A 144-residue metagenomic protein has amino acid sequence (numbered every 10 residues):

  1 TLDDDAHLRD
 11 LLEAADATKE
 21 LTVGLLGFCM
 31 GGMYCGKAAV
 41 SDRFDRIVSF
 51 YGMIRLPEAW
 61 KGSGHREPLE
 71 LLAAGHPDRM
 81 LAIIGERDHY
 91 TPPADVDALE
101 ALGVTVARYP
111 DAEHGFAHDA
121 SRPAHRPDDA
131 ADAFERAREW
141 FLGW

Functional and structural regions predicted by a protein language model:
T1-W144: N-terminal cap/leader regions of alpha/beta-hydrolase-fold enzymes, predominantly small-molecule hydrolases
